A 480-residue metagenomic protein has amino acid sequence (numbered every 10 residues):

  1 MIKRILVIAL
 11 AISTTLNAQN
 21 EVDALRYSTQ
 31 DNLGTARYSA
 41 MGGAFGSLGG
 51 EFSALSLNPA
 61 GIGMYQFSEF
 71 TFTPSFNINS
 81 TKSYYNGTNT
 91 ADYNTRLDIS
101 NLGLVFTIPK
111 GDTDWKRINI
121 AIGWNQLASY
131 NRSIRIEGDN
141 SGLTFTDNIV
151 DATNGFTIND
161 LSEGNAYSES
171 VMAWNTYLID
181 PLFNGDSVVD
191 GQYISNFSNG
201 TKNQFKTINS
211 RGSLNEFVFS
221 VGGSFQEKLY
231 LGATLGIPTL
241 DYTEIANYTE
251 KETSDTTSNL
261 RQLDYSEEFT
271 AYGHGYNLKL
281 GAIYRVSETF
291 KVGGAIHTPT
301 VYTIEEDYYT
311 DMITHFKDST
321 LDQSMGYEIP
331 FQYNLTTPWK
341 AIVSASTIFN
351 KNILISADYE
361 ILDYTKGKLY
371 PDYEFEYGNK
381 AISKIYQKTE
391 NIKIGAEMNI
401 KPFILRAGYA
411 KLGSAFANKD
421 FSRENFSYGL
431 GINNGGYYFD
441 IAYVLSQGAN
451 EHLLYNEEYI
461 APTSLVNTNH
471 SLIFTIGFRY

Functional and structural regions predicted by a protein language model:
M1-A24, Y480: Bacterial Sec-dependent N-terminal signal peptides
A9-N17, A60, P74, L430: Residue-level signal for alpha-helical transmembrane segments in multi-pass membrane proteins
S13-T14, S68, F403: Alpha-helical transmembrane segments and their juxtamembrane interfaces
Q19-L33, Y38, T107-Y480: Outer-membrane beta-barrel porins/channels
A36, L48-L57, G63-N140, N215: Outer-membrane beta-barrel translocator/receptor signature
